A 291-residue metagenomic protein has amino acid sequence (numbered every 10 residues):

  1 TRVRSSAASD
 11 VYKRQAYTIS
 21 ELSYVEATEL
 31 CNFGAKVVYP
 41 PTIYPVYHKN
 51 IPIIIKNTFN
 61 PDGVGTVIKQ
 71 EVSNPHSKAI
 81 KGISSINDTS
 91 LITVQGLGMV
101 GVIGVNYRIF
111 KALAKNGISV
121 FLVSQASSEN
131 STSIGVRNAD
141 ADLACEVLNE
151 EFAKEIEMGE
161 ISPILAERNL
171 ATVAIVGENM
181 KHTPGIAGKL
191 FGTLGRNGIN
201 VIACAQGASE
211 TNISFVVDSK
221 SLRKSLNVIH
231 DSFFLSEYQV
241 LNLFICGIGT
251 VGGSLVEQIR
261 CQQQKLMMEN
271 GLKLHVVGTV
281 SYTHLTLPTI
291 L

Functional and structural regions predicted by a protein language model:
T1-A8, Y12, H284, T289-L291: Single conserved hydrophobic/aromatic residue that forms the stacking wall/gate of nucleotide- or nucleobase-binding
T1-R2, F233-S236, M267-E269: Short, flexible, glycine/charge-rich loop motifs used to bind or transfer phosphoryl groups or to couple energy/partner
S5-S236, T279: C-terminal catalytic "cap/lid" subdomain
Y238-V240: A general structural motif
N242-I248, G252-L287, L291: N-terminal glycine-/serine-/threonine-rich beta1-alpha1-beta2 phosphate-ribose binding loop of Rossmann-like
